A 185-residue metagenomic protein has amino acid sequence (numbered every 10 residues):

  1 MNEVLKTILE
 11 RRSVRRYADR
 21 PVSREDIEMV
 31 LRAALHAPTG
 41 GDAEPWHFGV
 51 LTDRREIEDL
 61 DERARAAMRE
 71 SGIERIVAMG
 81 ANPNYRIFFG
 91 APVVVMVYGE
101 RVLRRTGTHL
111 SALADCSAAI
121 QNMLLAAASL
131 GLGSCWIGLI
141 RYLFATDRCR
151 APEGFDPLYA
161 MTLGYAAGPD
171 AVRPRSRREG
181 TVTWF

Functional and structural regions predicted by a protein language model:
M1-G90: N-terminal amphipathic, basic helical "cap/leader" segment at the start of enzyme domains
K6-E10, D156-F185: C-terminal helix-cap and adjacent tail motif
A34, V95, R101-R148: Small-aliphatic-rich amphipathic alpha-helix that forms the alpha element of a beta-alpha
D42-A43, G107-T108, P174: Short glycine/proline-enriched turns and hinge-like loops at secondary-structure junctions
A43-W46, S129-L132, L158: Short secondary-structure junction motifs
G49-L51, V95-Y98: Short, conserved beta-strand edge motifs with alternating hydrophobic and charged residues
P92-V94, S134, D156-L158: Structural motif
R148-L158: Short, electropositive alpha-helical surface patch
